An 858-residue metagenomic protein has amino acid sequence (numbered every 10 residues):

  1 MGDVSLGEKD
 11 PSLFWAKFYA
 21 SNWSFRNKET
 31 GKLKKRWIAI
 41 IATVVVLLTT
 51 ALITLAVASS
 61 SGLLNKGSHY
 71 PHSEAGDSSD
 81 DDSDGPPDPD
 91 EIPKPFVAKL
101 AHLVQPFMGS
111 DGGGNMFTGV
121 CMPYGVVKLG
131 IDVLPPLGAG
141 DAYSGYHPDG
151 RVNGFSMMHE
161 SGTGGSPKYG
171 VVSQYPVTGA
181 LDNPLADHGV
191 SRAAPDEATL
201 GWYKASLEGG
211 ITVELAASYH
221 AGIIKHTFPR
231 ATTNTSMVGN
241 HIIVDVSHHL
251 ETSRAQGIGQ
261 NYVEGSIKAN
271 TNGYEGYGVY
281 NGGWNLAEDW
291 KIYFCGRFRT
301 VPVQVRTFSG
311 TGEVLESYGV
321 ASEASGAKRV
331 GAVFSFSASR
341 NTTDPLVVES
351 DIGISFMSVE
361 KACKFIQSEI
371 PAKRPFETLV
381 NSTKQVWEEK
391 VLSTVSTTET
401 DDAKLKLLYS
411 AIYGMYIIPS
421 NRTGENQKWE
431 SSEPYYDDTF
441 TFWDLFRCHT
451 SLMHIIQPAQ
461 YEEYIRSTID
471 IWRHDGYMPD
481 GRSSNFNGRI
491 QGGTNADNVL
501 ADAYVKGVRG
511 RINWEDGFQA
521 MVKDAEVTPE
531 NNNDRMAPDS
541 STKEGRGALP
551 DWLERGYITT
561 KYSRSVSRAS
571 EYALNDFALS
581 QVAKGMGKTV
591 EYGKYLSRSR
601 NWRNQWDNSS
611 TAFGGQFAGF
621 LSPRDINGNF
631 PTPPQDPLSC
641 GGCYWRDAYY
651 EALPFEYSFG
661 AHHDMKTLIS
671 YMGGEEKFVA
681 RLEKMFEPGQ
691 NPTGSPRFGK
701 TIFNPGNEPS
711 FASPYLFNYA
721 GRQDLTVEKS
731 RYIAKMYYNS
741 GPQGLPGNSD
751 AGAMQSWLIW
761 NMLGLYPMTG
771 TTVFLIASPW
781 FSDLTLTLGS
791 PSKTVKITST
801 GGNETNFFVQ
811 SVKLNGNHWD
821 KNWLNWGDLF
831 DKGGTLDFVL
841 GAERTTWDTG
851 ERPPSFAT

Functional and structural regions predicted by a protein language model:
M1-L33: Intrinsically disordered, low-complexity terminal tails of fungal membrane proteins
K34-A75: Alpha-helical transmembrane segments in eukaryotic/viral proteins
L63-P95: Fungal extracellular Ser/Thr-rich, low-complexity intrinsically disordered regions
G85-T450, H454-N498, Y504-S570, A578 (+13 more regions): Accessory carbohydrate-recognition regions in carbohydrate-active enzymes
N575: ATP-dependent phospho-/nucleotidyl transfer catalytic cores
V795-N803: Short aromatic-glycine motifs in intrinsically disordered, low-complexity regions
